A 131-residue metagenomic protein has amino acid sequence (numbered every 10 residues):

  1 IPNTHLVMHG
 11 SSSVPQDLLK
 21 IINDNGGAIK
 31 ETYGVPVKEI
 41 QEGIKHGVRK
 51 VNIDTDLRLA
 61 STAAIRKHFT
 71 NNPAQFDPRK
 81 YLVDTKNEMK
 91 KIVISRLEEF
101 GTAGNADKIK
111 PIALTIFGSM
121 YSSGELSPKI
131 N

Functional and structural regions predicted by a protein language model:
I1-N131: Metal-centered catalytic cores of metalloenzymes
